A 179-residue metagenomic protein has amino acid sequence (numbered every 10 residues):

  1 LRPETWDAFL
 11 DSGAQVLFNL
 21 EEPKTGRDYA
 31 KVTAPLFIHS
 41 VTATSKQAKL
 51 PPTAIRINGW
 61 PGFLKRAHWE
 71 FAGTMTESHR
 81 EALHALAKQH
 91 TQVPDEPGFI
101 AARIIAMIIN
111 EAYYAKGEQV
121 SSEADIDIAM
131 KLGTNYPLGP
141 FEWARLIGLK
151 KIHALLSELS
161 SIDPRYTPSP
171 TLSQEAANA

Functional and structural regions predicted by a protein language model:
L1-A179: NAD(P)-dependent Rossmann-like dehydrogenase/reductase catalytic/cofactor-binding core
